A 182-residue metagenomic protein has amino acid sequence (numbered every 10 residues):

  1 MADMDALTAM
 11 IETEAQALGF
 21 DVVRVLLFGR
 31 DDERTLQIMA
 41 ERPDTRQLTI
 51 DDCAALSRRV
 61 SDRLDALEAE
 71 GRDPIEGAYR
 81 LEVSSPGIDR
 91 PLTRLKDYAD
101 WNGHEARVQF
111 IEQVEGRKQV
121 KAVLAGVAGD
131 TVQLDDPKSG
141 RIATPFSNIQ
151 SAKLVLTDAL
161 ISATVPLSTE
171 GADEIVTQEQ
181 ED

Functional and structural regions predicted by a protein language model:
M1-D182: Short Lys/Arg-rich amphipathic alpha-helical segments
